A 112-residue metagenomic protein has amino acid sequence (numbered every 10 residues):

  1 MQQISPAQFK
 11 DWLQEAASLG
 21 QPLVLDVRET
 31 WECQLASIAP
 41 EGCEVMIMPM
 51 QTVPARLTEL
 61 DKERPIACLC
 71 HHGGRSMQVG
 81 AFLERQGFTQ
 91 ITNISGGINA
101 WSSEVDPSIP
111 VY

Functional and structural regions predicted by a protein language model:
M1-P22, E29-P65, G74-Y112: Rhodanese-like catalytic fold shared by cysteine-dependent sulfurtransferases and DSP/PTP-type phosphatases
C68-C70: Short, surface-exposed ligand- or partner-binding patches at beta-edge/loop junctions that are enriched in aromatics
